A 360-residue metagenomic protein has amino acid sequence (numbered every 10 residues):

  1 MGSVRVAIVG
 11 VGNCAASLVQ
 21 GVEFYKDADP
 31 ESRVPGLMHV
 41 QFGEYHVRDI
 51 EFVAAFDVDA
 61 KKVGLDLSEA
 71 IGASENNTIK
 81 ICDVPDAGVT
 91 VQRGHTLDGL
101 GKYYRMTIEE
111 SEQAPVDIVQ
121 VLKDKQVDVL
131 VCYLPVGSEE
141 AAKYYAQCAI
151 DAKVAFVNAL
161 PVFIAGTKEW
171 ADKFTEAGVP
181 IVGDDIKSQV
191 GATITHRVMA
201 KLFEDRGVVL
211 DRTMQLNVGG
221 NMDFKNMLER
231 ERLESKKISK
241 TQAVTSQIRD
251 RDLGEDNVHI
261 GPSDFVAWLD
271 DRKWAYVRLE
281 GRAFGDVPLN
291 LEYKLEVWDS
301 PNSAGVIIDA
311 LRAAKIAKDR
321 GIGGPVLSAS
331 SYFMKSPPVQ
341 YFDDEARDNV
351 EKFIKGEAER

Functional and structural regions predicted by a protein language model:
M1-Y145, L233-I238, A275, F284: N-terminal glycine-/serine-/threonine-rich beta1-alpha1-beta2 phosphate-ribose binding loop of Rossmann-like
V9, R48-E51, K62, E69-N76 (+2 more regions): Active-site-lining helix/loop region of Rossmann-like oxidoreductase modules
G10-A16, L134-E140, L160-G166, K187-T193 (+1 more regions): Gly/Ser/Thr-rich loops at beta-strand to alpha-helix junctions that form or flank small-molecule/cofactor-binding
V127, K153-V154, V179, V208: Short glycine/serine/threonine/alanine-rich loop segments
L130-C132, F156-A159, V182-D185, R212-T213: Short catalytic-loop micro-motif centered on adjacent basic/acidic residues
V136-D151, A159-P180: Rossmann-fold NAD(P)-binding glycine/threonine-rich loop
K173-I186, G207, D211: Rossmann-fold dehydrogenase core element
N302-R360: NAD(P)-dependent Rossmann-like dehydrogenase/reductase catalytic/cofactor-binding core
